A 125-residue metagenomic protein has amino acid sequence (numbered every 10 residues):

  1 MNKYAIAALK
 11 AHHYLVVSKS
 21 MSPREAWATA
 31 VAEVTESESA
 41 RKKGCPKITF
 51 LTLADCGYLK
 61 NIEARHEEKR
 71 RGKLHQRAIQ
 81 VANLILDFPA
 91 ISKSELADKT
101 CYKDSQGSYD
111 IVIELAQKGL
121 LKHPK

Functional and structural regions predicted by a protein language model:
M1-A32, E36: Short, amphipathic alpha-helical interface elements at domain boundaries that mediate macromolecular binding
K3, H66-E95: Short, amphipathic alpha-helical interaction segments positioned at domain boundaries
A8-H12, A78-N83, V112: Hydrophobic residues on short alpha-helical segments
P23-A26, N61-K69: Short acidic alpha-helical/loop segments enriched in Asp/Glu that coordinate divalent cations
A28-K42, S94-Q106: Short helix-coil junctions and helix-kink-helix linkers
A40-T52, Y102-E114: Short amphipathic alpha-helical interaction segments
G57-E63, G119-K125: A short, conserved structural fragment
L86, I111, A116-L121: A composition-driven surface/loop motif
